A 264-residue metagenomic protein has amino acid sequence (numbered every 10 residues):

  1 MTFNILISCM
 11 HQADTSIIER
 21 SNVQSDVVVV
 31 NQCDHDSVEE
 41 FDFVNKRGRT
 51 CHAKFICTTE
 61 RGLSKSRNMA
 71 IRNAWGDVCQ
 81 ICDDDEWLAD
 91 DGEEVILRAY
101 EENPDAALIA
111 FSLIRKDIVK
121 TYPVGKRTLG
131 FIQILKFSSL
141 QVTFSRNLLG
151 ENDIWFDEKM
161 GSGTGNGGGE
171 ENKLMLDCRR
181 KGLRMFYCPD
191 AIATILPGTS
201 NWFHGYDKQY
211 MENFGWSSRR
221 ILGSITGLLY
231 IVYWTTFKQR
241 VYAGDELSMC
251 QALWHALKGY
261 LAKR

Functional and structural regions predicted by a protein language model:
D14-C57: Acidic donor-binding segment of Leloir-type glycosyltransferases
T58-A74: Glycine-rich, basic loop-to-helix element that forms the pyrophosphate-binding segment of sugar-nucleotide handling
C79: Short aromatic/hydrophobic "clamp" motif used to bind/position activated sugar donors
D91-V124: Conserved donor NDP-sugar-binding/catalytic core segment of glycosyltransferases
K159-L176: Acidic donor-binding loop at a coil-to-helix junction in glycosyltransferase catalytic cores that engages
S162-N166, R184-G205, F214-S217: Active-site donor/metal-binding and catalytic loop motifs of nucleotide-sugar-dependent glycosylation enzymes
N172-T194, G223-I225: Catalytic donor-sugar/metal-binding loop of nucleotide-sugar-dependent glycosyltransferases
Y206-G215, R220-R264: Non-catalytic, C-terminal membrane-associated alpha-helical segments of glycosyltransferases
